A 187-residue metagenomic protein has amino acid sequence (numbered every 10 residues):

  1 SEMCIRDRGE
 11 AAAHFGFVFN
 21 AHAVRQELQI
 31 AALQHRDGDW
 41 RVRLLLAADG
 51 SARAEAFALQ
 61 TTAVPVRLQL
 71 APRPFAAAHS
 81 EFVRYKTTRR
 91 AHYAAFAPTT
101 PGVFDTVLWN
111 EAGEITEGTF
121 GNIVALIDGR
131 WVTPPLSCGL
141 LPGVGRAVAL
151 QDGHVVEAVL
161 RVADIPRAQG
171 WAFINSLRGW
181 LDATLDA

Functional and structural regions predicted by a protein language model:
S1-R41, L45-A187: Helix-start/capping segments and mature chain N-termini
